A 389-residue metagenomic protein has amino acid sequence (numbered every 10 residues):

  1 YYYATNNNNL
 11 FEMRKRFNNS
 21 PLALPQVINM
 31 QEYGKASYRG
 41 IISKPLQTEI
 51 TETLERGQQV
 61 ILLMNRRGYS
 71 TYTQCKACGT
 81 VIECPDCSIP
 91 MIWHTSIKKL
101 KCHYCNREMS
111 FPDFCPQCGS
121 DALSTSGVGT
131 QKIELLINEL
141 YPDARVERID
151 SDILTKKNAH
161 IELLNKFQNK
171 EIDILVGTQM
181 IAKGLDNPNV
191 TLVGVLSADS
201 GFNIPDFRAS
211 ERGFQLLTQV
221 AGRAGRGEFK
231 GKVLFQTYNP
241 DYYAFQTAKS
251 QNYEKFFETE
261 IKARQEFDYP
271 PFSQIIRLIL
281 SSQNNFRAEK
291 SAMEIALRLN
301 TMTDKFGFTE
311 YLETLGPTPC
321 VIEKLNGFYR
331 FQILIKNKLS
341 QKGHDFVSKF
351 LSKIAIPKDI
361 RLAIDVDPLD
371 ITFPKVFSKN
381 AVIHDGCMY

Functional and structural regions predicted by a protein language model:
Y1-E289, T301, V321, F331-I333 (+3 more regions): Inter-lobe coupling/hinge segments of SF2-like helicase ATPases
E254, E289-L315: Short amphipathic alpha-helix segments
S291-R298, H344-K353: Short amphipathic alpha-helices in soluble, non-transmembrane regions that often serve as interface/regulatory elements
F306-T309, I354-P368: Conserved short beta-strand edge segments in small beta-sheet-based binding/regulatory domains
L312-K324: Short edge beta-strands and adjacent turn/loop segments
L315, K342, V347, I354-I356 (+1 more regions): Non-catalytic connector elements of ABC transporters
I322-K336, P368-Y389: Short, low-order "capping/linker" segments at domain edges
K349, I360, I371-F373: Long, solvent-exposed, polar/charged low-complexity segments
